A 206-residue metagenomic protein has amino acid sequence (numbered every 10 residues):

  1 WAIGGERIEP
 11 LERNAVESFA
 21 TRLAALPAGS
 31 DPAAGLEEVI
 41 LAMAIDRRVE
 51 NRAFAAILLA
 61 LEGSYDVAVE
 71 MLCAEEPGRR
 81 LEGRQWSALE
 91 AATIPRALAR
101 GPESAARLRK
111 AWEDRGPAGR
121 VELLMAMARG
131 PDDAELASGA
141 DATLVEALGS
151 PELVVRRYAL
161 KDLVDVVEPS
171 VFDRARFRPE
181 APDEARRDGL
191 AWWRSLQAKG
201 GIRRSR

Functional and structural regions predicted by a protein language model:
W1-R206: Extended repeat-based scaffolds of very large eukaryotic assembly and lipid-transport proteins
